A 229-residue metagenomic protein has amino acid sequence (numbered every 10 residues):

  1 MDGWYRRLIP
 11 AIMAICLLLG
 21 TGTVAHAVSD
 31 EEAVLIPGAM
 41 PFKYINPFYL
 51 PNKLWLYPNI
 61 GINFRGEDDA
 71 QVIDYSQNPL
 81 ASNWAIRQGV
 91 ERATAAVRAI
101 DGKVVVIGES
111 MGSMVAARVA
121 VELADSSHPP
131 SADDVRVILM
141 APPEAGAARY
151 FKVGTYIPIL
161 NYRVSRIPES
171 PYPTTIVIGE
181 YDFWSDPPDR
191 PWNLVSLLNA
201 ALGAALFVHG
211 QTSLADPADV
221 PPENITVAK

Functional and structural regions predicted by a protein language model:
M1-I9: Bacterial N-terminal signal peptides that target proteins for export
P10-L17: Hydrophobic helical h-region of N-terminal Sec-dependent signal peptides in bacterial secretory/periplasmic proteins
L17-H26: C-terminal segment of classical bacterial N-terminal signal peptides
A27-K103, A145, V177-P191, V195-S196 (+2 more regions): Active-site catalytic motif of lipid deacylating hydrolases and related acyltransferases
V90-I176, E180-W184: Serine-dependent carboxylesterase/thioesterase catalytic core of lipase-like alpha/beta-hydrolase/SGNH enzymes
H209-K229: Eukaryote-biased recognition of electropositive, low-complexity segments and basic polyanion/acidic-motif-binding
